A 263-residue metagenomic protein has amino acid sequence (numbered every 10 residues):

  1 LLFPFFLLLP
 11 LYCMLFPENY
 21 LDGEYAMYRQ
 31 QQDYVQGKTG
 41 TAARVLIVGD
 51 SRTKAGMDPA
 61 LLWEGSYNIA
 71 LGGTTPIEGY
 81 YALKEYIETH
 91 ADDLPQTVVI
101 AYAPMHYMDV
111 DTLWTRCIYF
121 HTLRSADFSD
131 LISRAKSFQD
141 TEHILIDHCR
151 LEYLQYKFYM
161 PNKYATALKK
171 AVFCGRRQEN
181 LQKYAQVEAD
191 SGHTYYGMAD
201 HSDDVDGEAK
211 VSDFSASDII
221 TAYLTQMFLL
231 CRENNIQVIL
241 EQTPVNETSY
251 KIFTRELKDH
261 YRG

Functional and structural regions predicted by a protein language model:
L1-F16: Hydrophobic membrane-insertion alpha-helices, especially the h-region of bacterial N-terminal signal peptides
L15-T39: Alpha-helical transmembrane signal-anchor/signal-peptide segments
Q31-L62: Short extracytoplasmic
A42-R44, W63-G65, L94-T97, R232-I239: Loop/turn elements at helix/coil->beta-strand transitions in domains of secreted/extracellular proteins
V48-G49, A101, E241: Short hydrophobic segments within beta-strands
R52-F138: Membrane-embedded segments
T115-N234: Secreted/periplasmic serine-hydrolase-like ester/acetyl group-modifying domain
A216-G263: Extended hydrophobic/aromatic segments used for targeting, binding, or gating
